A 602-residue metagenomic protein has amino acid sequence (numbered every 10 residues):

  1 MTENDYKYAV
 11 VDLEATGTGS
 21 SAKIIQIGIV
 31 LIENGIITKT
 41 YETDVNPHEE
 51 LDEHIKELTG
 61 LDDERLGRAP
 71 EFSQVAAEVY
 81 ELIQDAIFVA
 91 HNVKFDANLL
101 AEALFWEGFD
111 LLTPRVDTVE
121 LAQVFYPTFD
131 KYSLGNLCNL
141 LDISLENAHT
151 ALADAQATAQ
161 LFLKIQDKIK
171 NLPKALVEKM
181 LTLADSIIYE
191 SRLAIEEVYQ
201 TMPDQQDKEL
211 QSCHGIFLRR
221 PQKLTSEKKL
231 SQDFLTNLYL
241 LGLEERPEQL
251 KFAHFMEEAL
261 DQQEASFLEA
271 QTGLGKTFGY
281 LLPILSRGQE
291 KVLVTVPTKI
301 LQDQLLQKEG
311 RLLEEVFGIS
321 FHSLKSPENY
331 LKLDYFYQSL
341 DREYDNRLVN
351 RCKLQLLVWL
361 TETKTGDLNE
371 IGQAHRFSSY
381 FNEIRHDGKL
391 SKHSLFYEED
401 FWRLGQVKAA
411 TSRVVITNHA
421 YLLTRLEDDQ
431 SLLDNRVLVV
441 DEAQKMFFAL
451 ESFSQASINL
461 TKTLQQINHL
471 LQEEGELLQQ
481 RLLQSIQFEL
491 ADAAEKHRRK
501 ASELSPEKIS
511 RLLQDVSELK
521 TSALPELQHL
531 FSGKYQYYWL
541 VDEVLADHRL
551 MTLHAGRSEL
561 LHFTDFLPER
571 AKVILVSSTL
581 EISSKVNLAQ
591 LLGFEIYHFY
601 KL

Functional and structural regions predicted by a protein language model:
M1-E3, K164-F234: Acidic two-metal-ion nuclease catalytic site recognized across multiple nuclease folds, prominently DnaQ/RNase D-T
T2-P114, P127-L145, H149: Conserved non-catalytic scaffold segment of RNase H-like nuclease domains
Q222-F267: Conserved pre-motif I regulatory segment
L235, K291, K299-D303, Q307-S412: A substrate-engagement module of RecA-like helicase motors
E258, T277-E290, K308-L312: Walker A/P-loop NTP-binding motif
D261-L282: Walker A/P-loop
G388-A410, D429, S517-L602: A contiguous, basic/glycine-rich beta-loop/short-helix subdomain that forms a polymer-engagement track
G388-V414, H419-A523, L580-L592: Signature of the SF2 helicase/ATPase Hel1-core->accessory helical subdomain module
